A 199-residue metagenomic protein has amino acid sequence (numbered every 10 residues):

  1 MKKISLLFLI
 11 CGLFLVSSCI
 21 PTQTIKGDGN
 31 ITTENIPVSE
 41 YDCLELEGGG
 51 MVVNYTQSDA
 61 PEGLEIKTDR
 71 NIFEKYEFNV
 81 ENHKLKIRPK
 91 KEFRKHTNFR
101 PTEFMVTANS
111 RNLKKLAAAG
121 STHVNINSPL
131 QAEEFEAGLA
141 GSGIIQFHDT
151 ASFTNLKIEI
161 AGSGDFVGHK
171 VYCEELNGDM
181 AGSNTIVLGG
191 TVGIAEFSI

Functional and structural regions predicted by a protein language model:
M1-I199: Intrinsically disordered, low-complexity terminal regions
